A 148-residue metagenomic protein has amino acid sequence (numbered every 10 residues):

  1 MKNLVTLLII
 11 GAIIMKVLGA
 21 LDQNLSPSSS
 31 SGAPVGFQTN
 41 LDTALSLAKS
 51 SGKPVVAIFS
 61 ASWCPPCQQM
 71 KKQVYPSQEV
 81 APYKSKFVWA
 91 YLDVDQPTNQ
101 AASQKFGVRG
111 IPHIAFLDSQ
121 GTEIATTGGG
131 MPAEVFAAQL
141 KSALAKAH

Functional and structural regions predicted by a protein language model:
M1-P34, H148: N-terminal targeting signals for export/organelle localization
S31-G52: Electrostatic cytochrome c docking/interface patches
F37-Q38, V80-N99: Thiol-based oxidoreductase modules, predominantly thioredoxin-like and allied folds used for disulfide exchange
T39-T43, P66-Q69, A101, T122 (+2 more regions): Extracytoplasmic/secreted proteins, especially bacterial periplasmic and envelope-associated proteins
S50-S62: Short active-site neighborhood of thiol/selenol oxidoreductases, capturing the structured segment around
K53, Q104-A115: Structural micro-motif
P66-Y83: Typically the conserved alpha-helix immediately C-terminal to a functionally engaged Cys/Sec in thioredoxin-like
G110-H148: Non-catalytic, surface beta->alpha helical segment in thiol-disulfide oxidoreductase systems
